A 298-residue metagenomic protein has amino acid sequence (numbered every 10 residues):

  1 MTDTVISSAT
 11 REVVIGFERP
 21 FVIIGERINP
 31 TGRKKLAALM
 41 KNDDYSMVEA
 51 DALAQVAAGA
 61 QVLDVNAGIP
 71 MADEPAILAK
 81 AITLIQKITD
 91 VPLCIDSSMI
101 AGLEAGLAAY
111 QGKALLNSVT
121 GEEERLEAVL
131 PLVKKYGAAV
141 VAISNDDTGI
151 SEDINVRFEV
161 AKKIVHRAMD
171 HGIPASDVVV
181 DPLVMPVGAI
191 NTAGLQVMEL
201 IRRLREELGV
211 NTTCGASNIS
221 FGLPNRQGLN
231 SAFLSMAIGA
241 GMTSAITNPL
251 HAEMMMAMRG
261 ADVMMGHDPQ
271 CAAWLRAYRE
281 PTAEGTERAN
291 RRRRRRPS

Functional and structural regions predicted by a protein language model:
M1-V179, M185-S298: Domain-level signal for soluble alpha/beta catalytic cores
